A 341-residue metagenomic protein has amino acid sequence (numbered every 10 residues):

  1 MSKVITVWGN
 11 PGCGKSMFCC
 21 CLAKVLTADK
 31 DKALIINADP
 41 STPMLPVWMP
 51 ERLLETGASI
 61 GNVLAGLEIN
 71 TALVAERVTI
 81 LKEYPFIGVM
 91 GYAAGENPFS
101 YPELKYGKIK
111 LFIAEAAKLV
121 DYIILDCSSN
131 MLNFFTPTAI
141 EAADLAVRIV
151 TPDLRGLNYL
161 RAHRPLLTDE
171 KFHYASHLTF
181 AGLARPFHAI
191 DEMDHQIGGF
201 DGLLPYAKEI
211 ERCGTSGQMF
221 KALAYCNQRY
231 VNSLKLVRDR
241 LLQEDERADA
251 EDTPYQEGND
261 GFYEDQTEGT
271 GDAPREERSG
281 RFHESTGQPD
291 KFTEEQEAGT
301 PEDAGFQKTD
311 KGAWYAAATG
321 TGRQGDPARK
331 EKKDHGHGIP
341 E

Functional and structural regions predicted by a protein language model:
S2-L45: Walker A/P-loop phosphate-binding motif and the immediately C-terminal alpha-helix
V7, I36, G91-Y92, I124-D126 (+2 more regions): Conserved beta-strand segments of the P-loop GTPase G domain that flank and frequently precede/overlap
D29-I87: Phosphate-binding loop that captures ATP/GTP phosphates
T71-Y84, G88-L132: Cytosolic-facing regulatory segments adjacent to core modules
Y122, L145, G199-G202: Well-ordered beta-strand positions
F135-P152: Inter-motif core of Ras-like GTPase G domains
G182-A224: Beta-strand-loop-alpha "switch" segments that mediate conformational coupling across diverse proteins
F262-D265, E277-E341: Long, low-complexity, intrinsically disordered segments
